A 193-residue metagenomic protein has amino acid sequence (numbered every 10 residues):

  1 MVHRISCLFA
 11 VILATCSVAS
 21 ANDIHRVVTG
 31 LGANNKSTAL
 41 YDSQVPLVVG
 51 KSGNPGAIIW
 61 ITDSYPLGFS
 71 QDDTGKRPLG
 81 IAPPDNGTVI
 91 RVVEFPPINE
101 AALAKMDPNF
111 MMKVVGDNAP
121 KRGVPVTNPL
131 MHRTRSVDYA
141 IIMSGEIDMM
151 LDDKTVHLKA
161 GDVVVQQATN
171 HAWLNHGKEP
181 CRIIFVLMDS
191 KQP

Functional and structural regions predicted by a protein language model:
S6-C16: Bacterial N-terminal signal peptides
A19-A21: Boundary at the C-terminal end of the N-terminal hydrophobic targeting segment
V27-G32, K36-D42, P46-V49, V114-K121 (+1 more regions): Double-stranded beta-helix
Y41-D72: N-terminal, post-signal-peptide region of Sec/Tat-exported proteins
Q44-V45, R91-T134, Q167-N170, K191: Conserved short histidine dyad/triad with adjacent acidic residue
P96, E146-D148, T155-H157, A168-Q192: Ligand-binding loop in jelly-roll beta-barrel domains
P125-N128, H132-T134, Y139-A160: A short beta-strand-loop-beta hairpin characteristic of the jelly-roll/cupin
